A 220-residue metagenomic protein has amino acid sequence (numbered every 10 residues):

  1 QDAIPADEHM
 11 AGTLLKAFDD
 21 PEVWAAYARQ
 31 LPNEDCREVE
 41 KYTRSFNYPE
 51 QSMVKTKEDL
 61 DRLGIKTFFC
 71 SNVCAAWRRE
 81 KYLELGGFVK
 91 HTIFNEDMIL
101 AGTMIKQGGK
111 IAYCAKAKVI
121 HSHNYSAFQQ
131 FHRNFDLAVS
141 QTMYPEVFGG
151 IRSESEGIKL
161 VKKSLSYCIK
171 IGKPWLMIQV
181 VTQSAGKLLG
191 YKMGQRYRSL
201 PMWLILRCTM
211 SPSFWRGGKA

Functional and structural regions predicted by a protein language model:
Q1-A3, E96: Short acidic donor-binding/metal-coordinating loop in glycosyltransferase active sites
A3-K41: Conserved donor NDP-sugar-binding/catalytic core segment of glycosyltransferases
A28-P32, S45-F68: Short, flexible, basic/aromatic active-site loop/helix in glycosyltransferases
T56-W77, I93, Q141, P145: A recurrent flexible, glycine/aromatic-enriched loop bordering the glycosyltransferase active site that acts as
T67-W77, K81, G86, M98 (+1 more regions): Short glycine- and hydrophobic/aromatic-rich loop-to-beta-strand nucleating segment in the catalytic cores
H91, Q107-F131, M143-P145: Active-site donor/metal-binding and catalytic loop motifs of nucleotide-sugar-dependent glycosylation enzymes
I93-L100: Acidic donor-binding loop at a coil-to-helix junction in glycosyltransferase catalytic cores that engages
D136, G150-A220: Non-catalytic, C-terminal membrane-associated alpha-helical segments of glycosyltransferases
